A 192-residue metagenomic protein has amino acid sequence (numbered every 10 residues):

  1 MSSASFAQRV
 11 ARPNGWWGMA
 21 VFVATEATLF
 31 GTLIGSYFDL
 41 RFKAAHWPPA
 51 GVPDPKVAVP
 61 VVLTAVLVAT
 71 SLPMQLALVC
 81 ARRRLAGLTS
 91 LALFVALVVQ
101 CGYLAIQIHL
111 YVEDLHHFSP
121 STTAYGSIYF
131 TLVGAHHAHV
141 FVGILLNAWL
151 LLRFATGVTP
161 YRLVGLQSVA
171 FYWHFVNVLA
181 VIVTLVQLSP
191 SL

Functional and structural regions predicted by a protein language model:
M1-L192: ...captures the hydrophobic TM-helix bundle architecture rather than a specific catalytic motif, and can also fire on
